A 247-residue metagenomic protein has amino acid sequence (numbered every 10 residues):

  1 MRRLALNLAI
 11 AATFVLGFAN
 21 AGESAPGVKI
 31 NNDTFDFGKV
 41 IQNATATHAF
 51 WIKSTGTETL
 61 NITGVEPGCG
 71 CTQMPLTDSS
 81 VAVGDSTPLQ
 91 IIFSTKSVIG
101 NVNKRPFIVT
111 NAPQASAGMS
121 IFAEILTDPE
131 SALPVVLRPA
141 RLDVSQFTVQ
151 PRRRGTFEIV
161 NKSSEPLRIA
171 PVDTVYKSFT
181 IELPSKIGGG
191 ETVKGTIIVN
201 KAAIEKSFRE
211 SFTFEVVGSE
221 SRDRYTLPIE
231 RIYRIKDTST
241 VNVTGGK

Functional and structural regions predicted by a protein language model:
M1-L4: Positively charged n-region of N-terminal signal peptides that target proteins for export
N7-G17: Bacterial N-terminal signal peptides
G17-A46, W51, T55-G56, A112-E158 (+2 more regions): Long, low-complexity ectodomains and other extracytoplasmic segments of secretory-pathway proteins
G27, T57-P88, S163-E191: Surface-exposed binding patches on compact interaction domains or structured appendages
F35, D85-I91, E191-I197: Short strand-edge motifs at loop-to-beta-strand transitions and within beta-strands of extracellular beta-rich domains
A49, T87-F93, I99-F107: Ligand-binding face of N-terminal immunoglobulin V-set domains in extracellular IgSF glycoproteins
S94-G100, N200-K206: Short, surface-exposed loop/turn segments at beta-strand-coil junctions that are enriched for proline with nearby
N101-A112, S207-G218: A short beta-strand micro-motif common to beta-rich folds, especially ectodomain repeats
